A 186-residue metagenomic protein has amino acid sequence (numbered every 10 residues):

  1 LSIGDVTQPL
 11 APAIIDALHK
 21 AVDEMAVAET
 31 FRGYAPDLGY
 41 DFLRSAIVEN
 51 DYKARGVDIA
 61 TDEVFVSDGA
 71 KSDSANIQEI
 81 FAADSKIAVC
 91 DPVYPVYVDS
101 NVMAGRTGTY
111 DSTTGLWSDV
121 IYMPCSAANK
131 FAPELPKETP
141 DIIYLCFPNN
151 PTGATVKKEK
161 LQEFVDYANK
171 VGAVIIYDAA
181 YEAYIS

Functional and structural regions predicted by a protein language model:
L1-D68: N-terminal small-domain helix-loop-helix segment of the aminotransferase-like
D5-T7, V93, N149, Y181: Active-site-proximal loop/turn and secondary-structure-junction residues that shape catalytic pockets, frequently
D23, E79-A82, P136, N169: Residue-level signal for alpha-helix termini/capping positions
A54-D58, I77-A82: Glycine-rich helix-loop-beta junction characteristic of Rossmann-like nucleotide cofactor-binding loops
I80-N101: Conserved PLP-anchoring active-site segment centered on the Schiff-base-forming lysine
D111-S186: Active-site phosphate-binding strand-loop segment of PLP-dependent enzymes
